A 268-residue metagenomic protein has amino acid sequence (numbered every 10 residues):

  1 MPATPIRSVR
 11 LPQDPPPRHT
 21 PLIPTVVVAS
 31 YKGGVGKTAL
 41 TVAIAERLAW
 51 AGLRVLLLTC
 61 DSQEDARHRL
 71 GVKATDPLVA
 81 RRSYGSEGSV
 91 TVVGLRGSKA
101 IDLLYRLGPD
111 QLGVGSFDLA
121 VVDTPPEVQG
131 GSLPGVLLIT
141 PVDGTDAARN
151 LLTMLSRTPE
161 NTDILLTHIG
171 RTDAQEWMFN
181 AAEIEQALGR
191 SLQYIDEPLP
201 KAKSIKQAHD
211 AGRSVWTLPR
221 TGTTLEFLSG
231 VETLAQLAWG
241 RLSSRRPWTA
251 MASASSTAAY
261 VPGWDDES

Functional and structural regions predicted by a protein language model:
M1-Y31: Extreme N-terminal, non-catalytic leader segments that precede Walker-type/kinase nucleotide-binding cores
T25, A29-K32, W50-L119, D210: P-loop/Walker-type NTP enzyme "switch/lid" segment
K37: Conserved lysine of the Walker
L40: Hydrophobic positions on the alpha1 helix immediately C-terminal to the Walker A/P-loop
V114-G130: Glycine-rich phosphate-binding loop used to anchor ATP phosphates in small-molecule kinases, encompassing both
E127-T145: Inter-motif core of Ras-like GTPase G domains
I169-P219, F227: Beta-strand-loop-alpha "switch" segments that mediate conformational coupling across diverse proteins
V215-S268: NTP-binding/hydrolysis catalytic cores, primarily Walker-type P-loop NTPases
